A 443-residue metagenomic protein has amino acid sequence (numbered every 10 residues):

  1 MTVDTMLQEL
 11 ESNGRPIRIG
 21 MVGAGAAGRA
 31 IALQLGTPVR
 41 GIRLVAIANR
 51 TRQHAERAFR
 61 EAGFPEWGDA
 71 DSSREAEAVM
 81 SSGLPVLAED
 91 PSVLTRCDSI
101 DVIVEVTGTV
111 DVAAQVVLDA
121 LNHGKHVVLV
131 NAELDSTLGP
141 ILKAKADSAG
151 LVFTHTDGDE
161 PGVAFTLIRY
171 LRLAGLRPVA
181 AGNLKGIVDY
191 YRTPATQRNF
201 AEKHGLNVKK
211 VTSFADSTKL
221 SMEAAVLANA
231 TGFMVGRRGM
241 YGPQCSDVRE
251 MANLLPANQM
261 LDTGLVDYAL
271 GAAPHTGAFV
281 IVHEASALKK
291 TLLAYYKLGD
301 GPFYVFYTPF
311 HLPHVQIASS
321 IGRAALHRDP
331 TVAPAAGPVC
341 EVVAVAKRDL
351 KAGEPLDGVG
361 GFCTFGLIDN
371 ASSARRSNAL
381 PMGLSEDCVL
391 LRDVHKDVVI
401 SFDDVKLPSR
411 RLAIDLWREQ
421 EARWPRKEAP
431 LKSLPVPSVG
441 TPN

Functional and structural regions predicted by a protein language model:
M1-D119: N-terminal glycine-/serine-/threonine-rich beta1-alpha1-beta2 phosphate-ribose binding loop of Rossmann-like
T2-L10, F200-V439: C-terminal catalytic/substrate-binding lobe primarily of soluble NAD(P)-dependent oxidoreductases
G20, A24, E105-T109, V130-D135 (+3 more regions): Glycine- and other small-residue-rich loops at beta-strand/loop junctions that grip anionic moieties
R50, S92, G108-T109, A132-D135 (+4 more regions): Short, ordered loop/turn segments at secondary-structure junctions
F59-R60, G139-L142, F165-I168, N183 (+4 more regions): Short acidic, glycine/serine/threonine-rich loops at helix termini
T107-H123, V130-L151, T156-G158: Rossmann-fold NAD(P)-binding glycine/threonine-rich loop
A146-G150, T154-K219: Rossmann-like NAD(P)H-binding beta-loop-alpha module
